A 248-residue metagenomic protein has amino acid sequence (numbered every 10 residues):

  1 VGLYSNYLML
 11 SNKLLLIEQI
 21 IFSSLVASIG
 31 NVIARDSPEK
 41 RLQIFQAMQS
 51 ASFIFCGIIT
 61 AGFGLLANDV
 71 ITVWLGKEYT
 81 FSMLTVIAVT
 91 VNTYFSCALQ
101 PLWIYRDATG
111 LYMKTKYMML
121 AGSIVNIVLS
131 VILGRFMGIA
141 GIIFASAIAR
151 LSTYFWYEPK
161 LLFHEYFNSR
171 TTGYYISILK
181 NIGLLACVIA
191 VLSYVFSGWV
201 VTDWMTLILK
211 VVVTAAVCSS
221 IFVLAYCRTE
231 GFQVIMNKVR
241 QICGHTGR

Functional and structural regions predicted by a protein language model:
V1-N12, E78-L84: Interfacial/gating helices of multi-pass transporter permease domains
Y7, S11-Q49, W103-A108: Helix-loop junctions and terminal segments of transmembrane helices in multi-pass membrane transport/translocation
L8, I44, Q49-G64, A140-E165: Short alpha-helical transmembrane segments in multi-pass integral membrane proteins
I58-K77, I132, F136, Y194-W199: Short membrane-interface helical motifs at transmembrane helix boundaries in multi-pass membrane transporters
F63-Y94, F167: Interfacial segments at transmembrane-helix termini and the short loops linking adjacent helices
T90-G122, F136: Membrane-interface junctions at transmembrane-helix termini in multi-pass inner-membrane proteins
M113, L120-F155, P159, S169-T172 (+1 more regions): Membrane-interface helix-loop junctions in multi-pass transport and translocation proteins
Y166-R170, S193-R248: Membrane-proximal transmembrane or re-entrant/amphipathic helices at the cytosolic face
